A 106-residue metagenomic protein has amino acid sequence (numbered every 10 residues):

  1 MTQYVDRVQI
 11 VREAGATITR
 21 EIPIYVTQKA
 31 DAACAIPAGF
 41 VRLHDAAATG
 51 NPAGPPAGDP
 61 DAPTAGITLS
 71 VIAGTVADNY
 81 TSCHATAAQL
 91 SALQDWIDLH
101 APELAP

Functional and structural regions predicted by a protein language model:
M1-Q9: Short extracytoplasmic
R12-A88, Q94-P106: Charged heptad-repeat coiled-coil "stalk" segments of single-pass membrane proteins that scaffold or bridge
